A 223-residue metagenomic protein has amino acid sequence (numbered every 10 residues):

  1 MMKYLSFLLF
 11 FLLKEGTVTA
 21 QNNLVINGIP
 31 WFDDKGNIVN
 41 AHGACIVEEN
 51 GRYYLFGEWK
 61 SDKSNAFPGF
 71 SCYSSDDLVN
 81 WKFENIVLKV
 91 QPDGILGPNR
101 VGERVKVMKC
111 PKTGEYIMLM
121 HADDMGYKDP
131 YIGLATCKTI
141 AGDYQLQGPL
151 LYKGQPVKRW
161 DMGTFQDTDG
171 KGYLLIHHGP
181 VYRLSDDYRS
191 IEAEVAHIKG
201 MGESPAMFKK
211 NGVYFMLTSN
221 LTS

Functional and structural regions predicted by a protein language model:
M1-Q21: Bacterial Sec-dependent N-terminal signal peptides
A20-S223: Carbohydrate-active catalytic/glycan-binding domains of CAZyme proteins, especially the secreted or lumenal ectodomains
